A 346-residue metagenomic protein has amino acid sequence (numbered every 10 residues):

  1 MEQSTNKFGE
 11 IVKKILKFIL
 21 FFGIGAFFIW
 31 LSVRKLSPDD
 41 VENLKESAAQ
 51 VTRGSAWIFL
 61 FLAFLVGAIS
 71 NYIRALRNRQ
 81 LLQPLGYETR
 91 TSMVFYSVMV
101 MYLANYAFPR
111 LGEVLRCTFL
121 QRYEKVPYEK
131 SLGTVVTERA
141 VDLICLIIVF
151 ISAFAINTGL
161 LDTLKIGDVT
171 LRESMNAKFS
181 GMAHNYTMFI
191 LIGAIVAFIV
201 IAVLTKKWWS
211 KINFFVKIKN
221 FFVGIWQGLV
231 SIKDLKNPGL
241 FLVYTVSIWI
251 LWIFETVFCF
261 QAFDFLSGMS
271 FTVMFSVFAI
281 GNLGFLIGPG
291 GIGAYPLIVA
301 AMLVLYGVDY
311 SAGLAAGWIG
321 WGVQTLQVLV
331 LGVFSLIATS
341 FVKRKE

Functional and structural regions predicted by a protein language model:
M1-M99, L164-N282, V323-E346: Predominantly cytoplasmic-facing regulatory/coupling regions of multi-pass membrane proteins
V66, V100-P109, S276-P296: Transmembrane alpha-helix interface/packing and boundary motifs in multi-pass membrane proteins, characterized by
L85-R90, L120-S131, V304-S311, T339-K343: Juxtamembrane helix-boundary/capping and inter-helix hinge elements in multi-pass membrane proteins
T91-Y96, E113, V126-A140, D309-I319: Membrane-interface alpha-helices at helix entry/exit sites of multi-pass transporters
F95-R122: Hydrophobic, aromatic-rich membrane-embedded alpha-helical segments
V100-F108, L132-I156, A315-L331: Membrane-embedded alpha-helical segments of transport systems, primarily multispan ion/solute transporters
E113-R122, P289-L305: Re-entrant/interfacial helical elements at transmembrane boundaries that shape and gate the permeation pathway
L286-I287, I298-E346: C-terminal transmembrane helix pair
